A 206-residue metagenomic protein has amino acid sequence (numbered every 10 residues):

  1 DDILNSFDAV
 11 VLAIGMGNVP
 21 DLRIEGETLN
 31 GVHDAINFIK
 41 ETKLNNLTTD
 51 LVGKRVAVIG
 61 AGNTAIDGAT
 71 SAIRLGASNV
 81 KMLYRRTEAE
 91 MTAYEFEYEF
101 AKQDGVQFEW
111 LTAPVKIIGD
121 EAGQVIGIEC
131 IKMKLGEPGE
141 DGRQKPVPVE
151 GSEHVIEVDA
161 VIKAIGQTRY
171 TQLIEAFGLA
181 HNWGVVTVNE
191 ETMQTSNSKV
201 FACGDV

Functional and structural regions predicted by a protein language model:
D1-E25, K116-E129, K134-E137, A160-I162 (+1 more regions): Feature captures the FAD/FMN-dependent oxidoreductase FAD-binding
G17, T64, E88: Conserved Rossmann-like nucleotide-cofactor binding loop
T28-G53, P138-V206: FAD-site-proximal beta/loop scaffold in flavoenzymes
H33, Q107-E109, E129, F201: General small-molecule cofactor/ligand-binding pocket signal
L47-A77: Rossmann-like NAD(P)H-binding beta-loop-alpha module
A61, Y84-T87, D205: Cofactor-binding loop segments of dinucleotide-utilizing enzymes, especially the Rossmann-like FAD- and NAD(P)+-binding
A69-K116: Rossmann-like dinucleotide-binding cores of NAD(P)H-dependent redox enzymes
